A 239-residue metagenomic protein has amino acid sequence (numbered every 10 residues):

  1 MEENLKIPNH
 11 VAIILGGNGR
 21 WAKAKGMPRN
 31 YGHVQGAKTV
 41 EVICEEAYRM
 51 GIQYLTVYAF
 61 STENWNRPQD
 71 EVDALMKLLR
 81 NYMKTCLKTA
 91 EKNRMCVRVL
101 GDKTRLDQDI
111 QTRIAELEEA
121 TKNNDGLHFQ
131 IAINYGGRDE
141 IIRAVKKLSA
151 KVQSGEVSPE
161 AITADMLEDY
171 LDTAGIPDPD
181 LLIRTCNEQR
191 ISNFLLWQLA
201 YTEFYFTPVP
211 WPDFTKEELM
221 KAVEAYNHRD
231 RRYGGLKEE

Functional and structural regions predicted by a protein language model:
M1-E239: Flexible, compositionally biased loop and terminal segments
